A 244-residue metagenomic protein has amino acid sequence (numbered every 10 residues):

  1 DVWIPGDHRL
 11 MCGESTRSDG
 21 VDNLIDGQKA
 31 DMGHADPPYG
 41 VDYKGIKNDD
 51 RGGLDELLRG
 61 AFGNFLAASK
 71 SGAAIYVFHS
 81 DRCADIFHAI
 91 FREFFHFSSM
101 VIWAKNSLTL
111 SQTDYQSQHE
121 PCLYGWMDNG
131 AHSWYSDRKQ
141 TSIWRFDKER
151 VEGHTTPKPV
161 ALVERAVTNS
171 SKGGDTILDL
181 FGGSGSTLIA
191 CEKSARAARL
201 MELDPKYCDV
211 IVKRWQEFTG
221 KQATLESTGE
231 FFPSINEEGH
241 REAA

Functional and structural regions predicted by a protein language model:
D1-C208: Core catalytic lobe of class I
D1-I25, V212-A244: S-adenosyl-L-methionine
